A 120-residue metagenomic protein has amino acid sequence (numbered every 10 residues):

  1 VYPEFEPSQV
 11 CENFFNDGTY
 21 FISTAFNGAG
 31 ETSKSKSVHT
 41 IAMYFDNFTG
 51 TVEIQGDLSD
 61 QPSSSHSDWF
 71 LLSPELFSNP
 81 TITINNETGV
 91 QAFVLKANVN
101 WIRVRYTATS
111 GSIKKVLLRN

Functional and structural regions predicted by a protein language model:
P3-C11, F15-S35, L71-N120: Beta-sandwich interaction modules
S35-D46, V104: A short beta-strand element within beta-rich, extracytoplasmic domains of secreted/secretory-pathway proteins
H39, F48-E53, S112-K114: Short beta-strand/loop motifs in extracellular/secreted proteins, especially within beta-sandwich accessory domains
D46-G89: Non-cytosolic beta-sandwich-type ligand-binding/adhesion modules
